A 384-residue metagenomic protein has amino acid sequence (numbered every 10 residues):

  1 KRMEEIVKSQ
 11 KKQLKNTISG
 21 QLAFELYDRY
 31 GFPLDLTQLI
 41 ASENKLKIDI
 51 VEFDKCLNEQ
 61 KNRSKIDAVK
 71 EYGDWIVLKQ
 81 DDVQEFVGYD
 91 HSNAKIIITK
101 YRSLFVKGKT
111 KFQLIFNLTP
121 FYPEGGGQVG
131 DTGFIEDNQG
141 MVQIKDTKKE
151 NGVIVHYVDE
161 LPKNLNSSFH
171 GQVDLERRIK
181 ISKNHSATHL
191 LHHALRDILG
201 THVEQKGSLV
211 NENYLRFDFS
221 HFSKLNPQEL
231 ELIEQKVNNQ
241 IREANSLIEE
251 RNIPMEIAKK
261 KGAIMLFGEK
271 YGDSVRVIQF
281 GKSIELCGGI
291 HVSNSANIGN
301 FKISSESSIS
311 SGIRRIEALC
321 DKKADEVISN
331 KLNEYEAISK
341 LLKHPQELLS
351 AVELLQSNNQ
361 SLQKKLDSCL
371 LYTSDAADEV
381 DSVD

Functional and structural regions predicted by a protein language model:
K1-S374, S382-D384: A glycine- and charged-residue-rich anion-binding loop/surface
E379: Residues immediately C-terminal
